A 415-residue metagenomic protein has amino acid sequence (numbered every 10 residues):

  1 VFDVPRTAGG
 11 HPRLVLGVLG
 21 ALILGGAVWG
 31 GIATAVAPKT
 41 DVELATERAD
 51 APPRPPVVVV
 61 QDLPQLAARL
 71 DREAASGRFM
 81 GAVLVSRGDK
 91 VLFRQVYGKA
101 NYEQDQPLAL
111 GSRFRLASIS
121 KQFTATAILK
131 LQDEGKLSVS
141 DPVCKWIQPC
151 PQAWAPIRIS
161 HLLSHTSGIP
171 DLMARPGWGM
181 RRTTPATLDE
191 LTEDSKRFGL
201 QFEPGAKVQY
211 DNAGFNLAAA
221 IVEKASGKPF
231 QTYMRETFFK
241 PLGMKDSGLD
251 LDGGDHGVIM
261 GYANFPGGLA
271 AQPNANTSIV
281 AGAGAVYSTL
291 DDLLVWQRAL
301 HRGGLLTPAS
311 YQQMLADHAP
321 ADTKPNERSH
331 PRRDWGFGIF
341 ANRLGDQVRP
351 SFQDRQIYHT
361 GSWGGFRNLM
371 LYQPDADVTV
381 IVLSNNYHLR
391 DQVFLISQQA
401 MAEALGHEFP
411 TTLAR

Functional and structural regions predicted by a protein language model:
F2-R94, E223-K228, T232-E236, K240 (+1 more regions): Catalytic loop of the DD-peptidase/beta-lactamase superfamily, centered on the K-T-G motif and neighboring
V59-D62, L66, S112, V139 (+6 more regions): Residue-level signature of the cytosolic catalytic core of signaling kinases
Q65, R69, S118, F123 (+12 more regions): Extracytoplasmic/secreted proteins, especially bacterial periplasmic and envelope-associated proteins
A74-A82, E103-H161, L200-A213, A281-G284 (+1 more regions): Short active-site loop at a secondary-structure junction that contains or immediately precedes the catalytic residue(s)
G88-K90, A100-Y102, S167-G168, G254 (+1 more regions): Solvent-exposed coil/turn segments that connect beta secondary-structure elements in extracytoplasmic/periplasmic
L92-Q104, T187-D194, Y262-A270: Acidic-glycine-rich active-site phosphate/pyrophosphate-binding loop
V96, M173-G257, S278-L294: Catalytic-site signature segments of enzymes, centered on catalytic residues
L110, R115-I119, L131-G177, R197 (+3 more regions): Active-site helix/loop module of the DD-peptidase/beta-lactamase fold, centered on the serine-lysine SxxK catalytic
